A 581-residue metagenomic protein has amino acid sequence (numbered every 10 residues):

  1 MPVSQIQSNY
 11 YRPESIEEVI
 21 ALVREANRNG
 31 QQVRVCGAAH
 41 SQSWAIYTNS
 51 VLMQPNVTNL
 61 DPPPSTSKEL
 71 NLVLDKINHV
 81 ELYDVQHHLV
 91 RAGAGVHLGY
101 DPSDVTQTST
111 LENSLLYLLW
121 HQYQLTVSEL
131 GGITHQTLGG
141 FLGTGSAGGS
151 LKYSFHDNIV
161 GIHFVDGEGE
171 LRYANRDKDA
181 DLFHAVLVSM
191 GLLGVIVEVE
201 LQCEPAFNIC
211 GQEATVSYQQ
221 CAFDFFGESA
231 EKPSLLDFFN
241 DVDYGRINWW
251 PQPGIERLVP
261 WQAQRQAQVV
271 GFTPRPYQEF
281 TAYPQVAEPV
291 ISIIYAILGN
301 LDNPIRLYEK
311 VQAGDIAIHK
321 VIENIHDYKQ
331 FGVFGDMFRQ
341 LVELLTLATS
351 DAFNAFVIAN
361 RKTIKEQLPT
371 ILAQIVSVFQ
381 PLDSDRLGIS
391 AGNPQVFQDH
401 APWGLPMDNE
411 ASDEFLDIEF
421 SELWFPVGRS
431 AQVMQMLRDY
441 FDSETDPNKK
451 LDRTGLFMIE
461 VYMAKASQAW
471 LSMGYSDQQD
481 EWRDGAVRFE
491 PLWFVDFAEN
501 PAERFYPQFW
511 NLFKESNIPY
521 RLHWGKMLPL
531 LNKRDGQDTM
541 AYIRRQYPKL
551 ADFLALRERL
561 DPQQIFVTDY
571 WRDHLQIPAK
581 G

Functional and structural regions predicted by a protein language model:
M1-G581: Noncatalytic alpha-helical scaffold of FAD-dependent oxidoreductases
